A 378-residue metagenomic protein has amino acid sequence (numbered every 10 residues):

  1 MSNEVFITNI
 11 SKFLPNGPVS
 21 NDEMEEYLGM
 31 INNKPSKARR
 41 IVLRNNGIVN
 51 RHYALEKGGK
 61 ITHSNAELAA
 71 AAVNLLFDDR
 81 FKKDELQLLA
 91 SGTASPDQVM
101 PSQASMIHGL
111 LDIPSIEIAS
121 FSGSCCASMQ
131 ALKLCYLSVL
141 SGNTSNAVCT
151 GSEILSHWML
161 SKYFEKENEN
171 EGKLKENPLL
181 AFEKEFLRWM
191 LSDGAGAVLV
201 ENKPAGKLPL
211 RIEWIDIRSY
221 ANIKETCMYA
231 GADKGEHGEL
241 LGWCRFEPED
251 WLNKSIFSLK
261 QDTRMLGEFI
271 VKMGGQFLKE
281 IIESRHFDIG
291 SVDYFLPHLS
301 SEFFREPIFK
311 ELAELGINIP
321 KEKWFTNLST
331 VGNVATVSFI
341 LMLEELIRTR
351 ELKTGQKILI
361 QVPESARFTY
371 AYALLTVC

Functional and structural regions predicted by a protein language model:
M1-T62, N177-E268, P363, A373-C378: Condensing-enzyme catalytic core mediating Claisen C-C bond formation in acyl metabolism
N9-S11, S122, A147-E153, V200 (+1 more regions): Short beta-strand segments
V19, M100-S102, L132-K133, W158-Y163 (+2 more regions): Short acidic, glycine/serine/threonine-rich loops at helix termini
A66, A70, S95-D97, G109 (+4 more regions): Claisen-condensing/thiolase-fold acyl-transfer catalytic domains that form or cleave C-C bonds in fatty acid
A71-A72, D79, K83-S95: Membrane helical hairpin/interfacial module
D84-G92, I289-H298: Short glycine-rich phosphate-binding loop at a beta-alpha junction
N143-K166, Y220-M228, S301-E302: Acyl-CoA/ACP chain-elongation machinery
W158-A181: Short, flexible helix-coil linker/hinge segments at the edges of structured domains or between repeats
